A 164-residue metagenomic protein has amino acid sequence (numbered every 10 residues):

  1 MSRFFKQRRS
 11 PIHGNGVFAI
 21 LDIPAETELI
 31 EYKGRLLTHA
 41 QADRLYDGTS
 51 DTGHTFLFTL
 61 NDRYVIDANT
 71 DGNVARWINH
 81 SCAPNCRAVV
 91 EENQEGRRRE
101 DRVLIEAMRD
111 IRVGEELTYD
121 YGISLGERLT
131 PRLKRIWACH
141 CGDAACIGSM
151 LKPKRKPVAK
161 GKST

Functional and structural regions predicted by a protein language model:
M1-D47, N85-R102, P157: Conserved AWS/pre-SET-to-SET junction and N-terminal core of the SET lysine methyltransferase domain, specifically
M1-S10, T52-T130, H140-A144, S149: Catalytic core of the SET domain in histone-lysine N-methyltransferases, recognizing conserved active-site
L36-D43, L125-W137: Short, Lys/Arg- and Gly-enriched loop/turn segments at beta-strand edges
G148-K156: Extracellular/mature segments of secreted proteins
R155-T164: Short cysteine/histidine-rich metal-coordination sites, predominantly Zn2+-binding motifs
